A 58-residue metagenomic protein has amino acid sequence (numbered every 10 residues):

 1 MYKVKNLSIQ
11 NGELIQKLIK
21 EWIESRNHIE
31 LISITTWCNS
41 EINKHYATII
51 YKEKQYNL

Functional and structural regions predicted by a protein language model:
M1-S25: N-terminal acidic leader/helix
E24-I32: Short secondary-structure junctions
I32-S33, H45: Low-complexity intrinsically disordered segments
I34-N39: Short, solvent-exposed loop/turn elements at beta->coil junctions and helix N-caps that rim active or binding pockets
I42-N57: C-terminal edge-of-domain segments
